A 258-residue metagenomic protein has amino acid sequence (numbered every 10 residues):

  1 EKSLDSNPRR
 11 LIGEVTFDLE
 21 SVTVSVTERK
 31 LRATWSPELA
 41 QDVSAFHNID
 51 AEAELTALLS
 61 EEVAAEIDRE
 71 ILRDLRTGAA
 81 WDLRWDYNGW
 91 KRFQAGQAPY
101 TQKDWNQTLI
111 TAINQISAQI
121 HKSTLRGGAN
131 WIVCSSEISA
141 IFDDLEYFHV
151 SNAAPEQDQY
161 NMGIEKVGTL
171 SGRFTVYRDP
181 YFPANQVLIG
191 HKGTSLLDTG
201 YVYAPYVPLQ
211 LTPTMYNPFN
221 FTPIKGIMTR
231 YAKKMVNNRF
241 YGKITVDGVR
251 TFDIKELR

Functional and structural regions predicted by a protein language model:
K2-N7, E14, L19-E20, V24-E38 (+7 more regions): Sequence/fold signature of self-assembling virion shell proteins
R9-R10, D42-A45, A64-W81, K122-N130 (+2 more regions): Intrinsically disordered or highly flexible coil/loop and linker segments, enriched in small and charged/polar residues
W35-P37, N48-D50, E54-Q115: Alpha-helical scaffold segments that mediate packing/assembly in large oligomeric complexes
W85-Y160: Extended, solvent-exposed, turn-rich assembly/linker loops in the middle of proteins
